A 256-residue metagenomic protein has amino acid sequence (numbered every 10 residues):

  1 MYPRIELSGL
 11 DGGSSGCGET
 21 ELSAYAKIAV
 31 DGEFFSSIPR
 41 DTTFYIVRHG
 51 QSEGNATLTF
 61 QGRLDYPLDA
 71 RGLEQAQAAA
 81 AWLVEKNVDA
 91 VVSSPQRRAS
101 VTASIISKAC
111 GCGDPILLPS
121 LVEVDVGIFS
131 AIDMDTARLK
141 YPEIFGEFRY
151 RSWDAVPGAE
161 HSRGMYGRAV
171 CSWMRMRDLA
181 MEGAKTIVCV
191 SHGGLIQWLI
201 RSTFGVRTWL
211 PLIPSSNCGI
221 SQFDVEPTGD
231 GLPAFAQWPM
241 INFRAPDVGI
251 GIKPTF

Functional and structural regions predicted by a protein language model:
M1-T42, V124-T136, D178, E182-K185 (+1 more regions): Acidic, low-complexity terminal tails and accessory targeting/binding regions of phosphate-metabolizing enzymes
A24-A26, V30-F34, I38-P39, Q77-G146 (+1 more regions): Phosphate-coordination/substrate-recognition cap region in phosphate-metabolizing enzymes
F44, K185-G194: Generic beta-sheet signal
Y45, Q51-I106, P157-V170: Loop-to-helix element that buttresses phosphate recognition and phosphoryl-transfer chemistry
G50, S94-Q96, S120, V190-G194: Short, well-ordered beta-to-alpha junction loops that form the rim of enzyme active sites and present histidine/acidic
I105, W198-S202: Active-site signature of alpha/beta-hydrolase-fold catalytic machinery across serine- and Asp/Cys-nucleophile hydrolases
E143-G164: Short glycine/proline- and acidic residue-enriched helix-loop micro-motifs that form flexible lids or anion-recognition
